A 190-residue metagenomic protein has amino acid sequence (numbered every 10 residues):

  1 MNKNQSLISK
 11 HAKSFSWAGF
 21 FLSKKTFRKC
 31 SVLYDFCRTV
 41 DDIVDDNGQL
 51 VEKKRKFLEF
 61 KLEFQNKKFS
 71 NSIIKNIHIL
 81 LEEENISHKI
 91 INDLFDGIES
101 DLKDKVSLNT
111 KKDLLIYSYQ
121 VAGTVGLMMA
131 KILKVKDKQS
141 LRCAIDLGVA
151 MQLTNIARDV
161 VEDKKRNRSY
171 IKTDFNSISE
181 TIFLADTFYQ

Functional and structural regions predicted by a protein language model:
M1-Q190: Acidic catalytic motifs of isoprenoid enzymes
